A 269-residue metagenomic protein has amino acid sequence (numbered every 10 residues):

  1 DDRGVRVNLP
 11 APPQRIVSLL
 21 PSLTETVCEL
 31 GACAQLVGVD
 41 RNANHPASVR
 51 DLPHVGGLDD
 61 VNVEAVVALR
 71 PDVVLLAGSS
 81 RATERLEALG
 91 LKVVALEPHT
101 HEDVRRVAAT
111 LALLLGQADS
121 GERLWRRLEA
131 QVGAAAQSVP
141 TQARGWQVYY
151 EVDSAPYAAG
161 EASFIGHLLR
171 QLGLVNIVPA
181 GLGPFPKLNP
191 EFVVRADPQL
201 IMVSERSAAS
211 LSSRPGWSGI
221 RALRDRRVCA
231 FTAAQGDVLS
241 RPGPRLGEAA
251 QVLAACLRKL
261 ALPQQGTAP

Functional and structural regions predicted by a protein language model:
D1-R15: N-terminal hydrophobic or amphipathic helices and topogenic motifs
R6, V73, R81-Y157, V175-A180 (+1 more regions): Extracytoplasmic substrate-binding proteins
Q14-S79, I177: A short, structured surface patch at a secondary-structure boundary
L19-T26, A32, N62, G78 (+11 more regions): Stable alpha-helical elements in mature extracytoplasmic
L20, G78-S79, V152-S154, G181 (+3 more regions): Short secondary-structure boundary segments
V63-P71, L89, K187-D197: Short helices/loops that flank or line small-molecule/ion binding pockets
S80-A88, L200-I220: A ligand-binding cleft/hinge motif common to bilobed small-molecule-binding domains
A162-F185, E205, R227-T232: His/Asp/Glu-enriched short active-site or ligand-binding loop at hydrolase and phosphoryl-transfer sites
